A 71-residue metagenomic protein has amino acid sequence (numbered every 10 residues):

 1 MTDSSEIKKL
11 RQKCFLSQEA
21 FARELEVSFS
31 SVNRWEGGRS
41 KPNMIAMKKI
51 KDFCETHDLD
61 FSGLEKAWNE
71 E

Functional and structural regions predicted by a protein language model:
M1-T2: A detector for short, charged/polar N-terminal pre-domain segments
S5-A20, K49: Short basic helix-loop element that most often maps to the first helix and adjoining turn of HTH DNA-binding modules
E6, S31-R34, A46: Residue-level recognition of specific faces of alpha-helices
F15-R34: Short alpha-helical DNA-recognition segment
G37: Short, conserved catalytic or interaction motifs in soluble domains
M44-G63: DNA major-groove recognition helix of helix-turn-helix/homeodomain DNA-binding modules
S62-E71: Short amphipathic recognition helices of helix-turn-helix/homeodomain-type DNA-binding modules
